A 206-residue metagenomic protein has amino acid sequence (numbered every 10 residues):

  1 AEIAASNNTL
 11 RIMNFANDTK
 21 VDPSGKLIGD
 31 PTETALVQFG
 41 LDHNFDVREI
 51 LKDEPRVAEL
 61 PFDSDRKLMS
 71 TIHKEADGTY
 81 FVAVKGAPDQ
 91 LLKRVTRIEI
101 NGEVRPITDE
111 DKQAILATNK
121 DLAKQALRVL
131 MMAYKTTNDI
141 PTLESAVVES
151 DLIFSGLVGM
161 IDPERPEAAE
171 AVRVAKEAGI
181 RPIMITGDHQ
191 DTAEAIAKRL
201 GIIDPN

Functional and structural regions predicted by a protein language model:
A1-F154, M160, R173-V174, T186-G201: Cytosolic catalytic regions of ATP/NTP-dependent phosphoryl-transfer enzymes
M160-I180: Short, acidic loop-to-helix structural element flanking the phosphoryl-transfer center in phosphate-processing enzymes
I183: Short beta-strand/loop motif that positions the catalytic acidic residue of the alpha/beta-hydrolase fold
D204-N206: Conserved RecA-like helicase motor-core motifs
